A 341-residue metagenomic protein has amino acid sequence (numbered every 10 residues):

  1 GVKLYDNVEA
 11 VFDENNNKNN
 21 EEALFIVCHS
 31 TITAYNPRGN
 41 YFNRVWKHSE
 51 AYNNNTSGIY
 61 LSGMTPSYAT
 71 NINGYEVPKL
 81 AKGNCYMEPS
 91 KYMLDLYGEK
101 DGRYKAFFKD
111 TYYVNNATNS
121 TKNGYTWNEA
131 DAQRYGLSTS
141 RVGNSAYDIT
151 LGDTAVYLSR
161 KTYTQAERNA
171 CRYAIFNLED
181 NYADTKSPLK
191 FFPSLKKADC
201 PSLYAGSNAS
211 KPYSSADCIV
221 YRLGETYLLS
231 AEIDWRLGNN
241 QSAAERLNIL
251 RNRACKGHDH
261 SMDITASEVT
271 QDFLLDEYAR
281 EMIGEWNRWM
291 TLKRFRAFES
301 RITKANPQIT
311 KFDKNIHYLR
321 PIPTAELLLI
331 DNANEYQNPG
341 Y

Functional and structural regions predicted by a protein language model:
G1-Y163: An aromatic- and glycine-enriched ligand-binding surface/loop that stacks and positions planar moieties
L4, V8-K82, K186, F191-S194 (+3 more regions): Long, intrinsically disordered, low-complexity segments
L94-Y97, N240, T270: Generic detection of long, well-ordered alpha-helical segments
G102-L250: C-terminal substrate/ligand-recognition segments
